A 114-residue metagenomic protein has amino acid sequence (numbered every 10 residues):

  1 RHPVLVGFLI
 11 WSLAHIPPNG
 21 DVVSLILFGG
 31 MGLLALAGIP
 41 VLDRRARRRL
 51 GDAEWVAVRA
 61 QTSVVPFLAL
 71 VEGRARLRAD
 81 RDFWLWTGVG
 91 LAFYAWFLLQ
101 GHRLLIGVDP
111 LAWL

Functional and structural regions predicted by a protein language model:
R1-E54: A contiguous pocket-lining binding segment that forms or flanks enzyme active sites
P3, S63-P66, L114: Proline-rich low-complexity regions
G7, G51, D80-D82, A92 (+1 more regions): Acidic, low-complexity intrinsically disordered regions
I10-N19, F67-A75, Y94-Q100: Hydrophobic alpha-helical transmembrane segments in multi-pass integral membrane proteins
G20-S24, A75-A79, F83: Membrane-interface helix-boundary signature
R48-D80: Membrane-proximal soluble regions of multi-pass membrane proteins
R81-G101: Final/C-terminal transmembrane alpha-helix of multipass membrane proteins
A95-L114: Juxtamembrane boundary at the C-terminal end of a transmembrane helix
